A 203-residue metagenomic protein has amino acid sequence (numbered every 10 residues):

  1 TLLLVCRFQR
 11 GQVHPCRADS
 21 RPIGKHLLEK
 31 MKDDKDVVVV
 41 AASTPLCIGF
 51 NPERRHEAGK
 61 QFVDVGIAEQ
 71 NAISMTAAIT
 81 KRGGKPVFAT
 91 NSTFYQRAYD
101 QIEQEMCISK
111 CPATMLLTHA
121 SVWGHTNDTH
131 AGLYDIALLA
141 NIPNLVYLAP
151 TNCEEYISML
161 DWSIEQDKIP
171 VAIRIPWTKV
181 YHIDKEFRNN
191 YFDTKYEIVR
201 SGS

Functional and structural regions predicted by a protein language model:
T1-Y181, N190-D193, S201: Thiamine diphosphate
F187: Short, glycine- and charge-enriched coil/turn segments that flank and shape catalytic ligand pockets
